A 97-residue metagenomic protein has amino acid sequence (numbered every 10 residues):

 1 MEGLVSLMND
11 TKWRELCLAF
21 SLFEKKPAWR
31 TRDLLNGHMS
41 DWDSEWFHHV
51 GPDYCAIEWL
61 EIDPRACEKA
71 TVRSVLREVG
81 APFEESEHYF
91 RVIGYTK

Functional and structural regions predicted by a protein language model:
M1-Y89, Y95-K97: Structured alpha/beta or helical-core interaction and ligand-binding surfaces enriched in interleaved
